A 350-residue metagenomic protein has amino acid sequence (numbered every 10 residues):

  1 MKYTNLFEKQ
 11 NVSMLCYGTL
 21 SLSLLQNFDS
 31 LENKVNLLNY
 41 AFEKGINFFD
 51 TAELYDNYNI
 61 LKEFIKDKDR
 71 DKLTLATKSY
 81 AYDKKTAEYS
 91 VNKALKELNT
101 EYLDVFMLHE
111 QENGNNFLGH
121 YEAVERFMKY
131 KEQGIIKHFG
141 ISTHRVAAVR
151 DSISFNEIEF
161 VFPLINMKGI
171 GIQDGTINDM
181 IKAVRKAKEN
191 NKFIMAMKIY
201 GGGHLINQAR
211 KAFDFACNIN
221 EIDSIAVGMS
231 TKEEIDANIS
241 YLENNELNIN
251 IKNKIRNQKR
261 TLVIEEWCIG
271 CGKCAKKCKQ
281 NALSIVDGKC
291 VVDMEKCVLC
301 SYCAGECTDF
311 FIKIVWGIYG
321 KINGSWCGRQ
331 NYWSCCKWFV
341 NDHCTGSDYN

Functional and structural regions predicted by a protein language model:
M1-K72: N-terminal binding-site loop/beta-alpha segment at the start of enzyme catalytic domains that lines or forms
F7-V12, E43, L61-K72, N92-E101 (+2 more regions): Acidic (Asp/Glu)-rich catalytic clusters
Y17, F49, L61, L75 (+6 more regions): Conserved, mostly hydrophobic/aromatic
N27-A41, K84-N99, T143-D151, N207-F215: Short, acidic/polar
L95-G114: Active-site groove signature of glycoside hydrolases
Q111-R260, E265-E266, K273, V298 (+1 more regions): Beta/alpha (TIM)-barrel catalytic core signal, keyed to glycine-rich beta->alpha loops juxtaposed to Asp/Glu that bind
I251-G270, N281-L299, K313-G328: Ferredoxin-like iron-sulfur electron-transfer modules
K273-V291, Y302-I318, S334-C344: Iron-sulfur cluster-binding cysteine motifs and their immediate structural context in ferredoxin-like electron-transfer
